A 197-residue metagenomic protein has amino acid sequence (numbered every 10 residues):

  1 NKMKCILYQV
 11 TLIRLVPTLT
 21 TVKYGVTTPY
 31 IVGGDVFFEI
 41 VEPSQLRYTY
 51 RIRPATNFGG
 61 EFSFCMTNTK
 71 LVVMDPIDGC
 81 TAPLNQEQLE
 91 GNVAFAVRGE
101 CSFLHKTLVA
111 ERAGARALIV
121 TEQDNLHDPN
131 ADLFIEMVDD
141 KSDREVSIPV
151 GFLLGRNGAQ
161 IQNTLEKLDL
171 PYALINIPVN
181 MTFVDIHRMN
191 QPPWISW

Functional and structural regions predicted by a protein language model:
N1-I6: Positively charged n-region of N-terminal signal peptides that target proteins for export
Q9, R14-W197: Structured lumen-facing ectodomains of secretory-pathway proteins
